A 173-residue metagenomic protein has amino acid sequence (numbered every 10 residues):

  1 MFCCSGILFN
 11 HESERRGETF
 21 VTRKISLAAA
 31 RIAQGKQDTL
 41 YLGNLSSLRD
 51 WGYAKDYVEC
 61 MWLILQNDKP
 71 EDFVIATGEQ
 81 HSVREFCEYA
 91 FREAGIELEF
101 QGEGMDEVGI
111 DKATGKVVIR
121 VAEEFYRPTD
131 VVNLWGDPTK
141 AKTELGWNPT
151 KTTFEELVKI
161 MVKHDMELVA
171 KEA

Functional and structural regions predicted by a protein language model:
F2: Short, small/polar-rich loop/turn modules that mediate ligand/substrate recognition or access, typified
S5-I7: Conserved beta-strand scaffold in the Rossmann-like NAD(H)/NADP(H)-binding core of dehydrogenases/reductases
F9-H11: Active-site PLP-lysine loop of aminotransferase-like
R16-A173: C-terminal substrate-binding subdomain of Rossmann-fold SDR/epimerase-dehydratase oxidoreductases
